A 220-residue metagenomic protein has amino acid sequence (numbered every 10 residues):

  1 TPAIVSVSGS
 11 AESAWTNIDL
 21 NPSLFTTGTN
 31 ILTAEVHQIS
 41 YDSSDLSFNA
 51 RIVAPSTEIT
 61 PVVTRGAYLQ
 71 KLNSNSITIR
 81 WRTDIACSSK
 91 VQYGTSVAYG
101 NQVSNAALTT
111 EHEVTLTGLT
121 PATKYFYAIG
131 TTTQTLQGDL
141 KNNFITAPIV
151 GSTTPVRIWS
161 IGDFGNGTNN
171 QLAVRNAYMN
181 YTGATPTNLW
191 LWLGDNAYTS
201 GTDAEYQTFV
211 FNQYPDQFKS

Functional and structural regions predicted by a protein language model:
A3-E58: An acidic-aromatic loop/edge-strand motif
T33-E35, D84, G94, A128 (+2 more regions): Generic structural signal for bulky hydrophobic/aromatic residues embedded in well-ordered secondary structure
S40-Y41, E58-P155: Short, surface-exposed linear motifs at loops/turns and structural transition points
T110, G130, L136-D139, G151-S220: Active-site neighborhood of divalent metal-dependent phosphoester/pyrophosphate hydrolases
